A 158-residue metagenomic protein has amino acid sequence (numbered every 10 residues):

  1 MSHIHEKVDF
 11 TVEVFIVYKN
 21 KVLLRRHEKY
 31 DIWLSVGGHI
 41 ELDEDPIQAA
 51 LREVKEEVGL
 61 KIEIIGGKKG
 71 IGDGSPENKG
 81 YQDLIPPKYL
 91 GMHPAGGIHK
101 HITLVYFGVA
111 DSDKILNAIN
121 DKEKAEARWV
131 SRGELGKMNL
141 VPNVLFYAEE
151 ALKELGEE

Functional and structural regions predicted by a protein language model:
M1-V14, K19, G80-I85, G96: Acidic, metal-coordinating catalytic segment for phosphate/diphosphate chemistry, firing primarily on the Nudix
K7, G97-H101, N120: Short coil/turn motifs at beta-sheet boundaries
F10-V12, N20, I102-L104, A125: Change "...and in nucleic-acid phosphodiester-cleaving endonucleases..." to "...and in nucleic-acid processing enzymes
K21-G74: Conserved Nudix-box catalytic region and its N-terminal flanking loop in Nudix hydrolases and closely related
G74-I115: Active-site-adjacent beta-strand/loop module that shapes the phosphate/pyrophosphate-binding cleft
T103-A110, L116-A148: NUDIX/MutT-family hydrolases
L152-E158: Generic C-terminal helix-cap and adjacent flexible tail
